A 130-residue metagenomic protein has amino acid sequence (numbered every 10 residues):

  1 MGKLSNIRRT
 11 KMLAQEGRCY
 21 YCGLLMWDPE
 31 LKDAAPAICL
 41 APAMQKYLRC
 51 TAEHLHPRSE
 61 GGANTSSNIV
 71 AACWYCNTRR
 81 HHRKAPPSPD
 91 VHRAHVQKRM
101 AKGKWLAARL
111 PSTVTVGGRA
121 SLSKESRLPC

Functional and structural regions predicted by a protein language model:
M1-C39: Short, charged surface segments at domain edges that flank catalytic/cofactor-binding sites
G17-R18, T51, A72: The −1 position to Zn-ligating cysteines in a subset of zinc-ribbon hairpins
M26-I69, K84: Histidine-centered nuclease catalytic patch
P36-I38, P89-H92: Glycine-rich, phosphate-binding/catalytic loops in enzymes
Y47-S66, R99-S126: Short Fe-S-cluster ligation motifs
I69-V91: Short Cys/His-centered divalent metal-binding micro-motifs
H95: Glycine-rich beta-alpha-beta "Rossmann" dinucleotide-binding loop(s) and their flanking helix/strand
L128-C130: N-terminal pre-domain and mature-chain start segments
